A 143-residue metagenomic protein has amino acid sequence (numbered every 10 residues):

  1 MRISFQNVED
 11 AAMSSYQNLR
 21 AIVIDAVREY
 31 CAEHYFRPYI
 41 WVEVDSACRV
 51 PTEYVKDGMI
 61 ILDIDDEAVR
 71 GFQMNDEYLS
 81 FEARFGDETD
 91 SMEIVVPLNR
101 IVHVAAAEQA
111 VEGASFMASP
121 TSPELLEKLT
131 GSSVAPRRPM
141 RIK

Functional and structural regions predicted by a protein language model:
M1-K143: Eukaryotic intrinsically disordered, low-complexity regulatory linkers and tails enriched in Ser/Thr/Pro
